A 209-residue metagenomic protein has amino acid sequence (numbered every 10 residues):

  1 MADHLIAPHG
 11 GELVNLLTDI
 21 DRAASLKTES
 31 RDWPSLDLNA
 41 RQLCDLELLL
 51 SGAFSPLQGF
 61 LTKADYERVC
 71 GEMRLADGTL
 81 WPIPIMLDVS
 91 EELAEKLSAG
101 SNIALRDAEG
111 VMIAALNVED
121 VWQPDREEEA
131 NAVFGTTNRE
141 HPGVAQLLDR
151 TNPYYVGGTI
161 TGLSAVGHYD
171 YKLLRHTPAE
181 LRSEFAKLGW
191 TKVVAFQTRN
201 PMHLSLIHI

Functional and structural regions predicted by a protein language model:
M1-I113, V121-P178, R182-K192: Mixed-charge, low-complexity intrinsically disordered regions
V193-M202: Core AdoMet radical
I207-I209: Conserved small/polar residues in nucleotide/adenosyl-binding loops
